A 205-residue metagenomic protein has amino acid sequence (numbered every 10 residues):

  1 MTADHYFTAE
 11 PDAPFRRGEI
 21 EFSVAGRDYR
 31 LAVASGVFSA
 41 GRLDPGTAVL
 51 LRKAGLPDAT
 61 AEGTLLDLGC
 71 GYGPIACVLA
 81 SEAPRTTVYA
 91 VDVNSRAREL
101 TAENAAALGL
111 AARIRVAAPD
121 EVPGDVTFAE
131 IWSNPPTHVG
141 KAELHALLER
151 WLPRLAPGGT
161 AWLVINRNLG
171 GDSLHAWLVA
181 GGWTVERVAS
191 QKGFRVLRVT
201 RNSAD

Functional and structural regions predicted by a protein language model:
M1-G26, S35-A40: N-terminal auxiliary segments of SAM/dcSAM-dependent transferases
D4-R16, G170-D205: Class I S-adenosyl-L-methionine
G46-S133: Conserved SAM/SAH cofactor-binding pocket of Class I
D92-R96, E143, N166: Short beta->alpha hinge that forms the Motif I/post-I loop of the SAM-binding pocket
E130-A142: Glycine-rich phosphate-binding "P-loop"
T137-V139, N166-G171: Short "lid" loop at the C-terminus of a central beta-strand within the Rossmann-like core of SAM-dependent
H145-P157: A short glycine-rich, Lys/Arg-flanked "PGG" loop and its adjoining helix->strand segment in the class I
G158-I165: Conserved beta-strand signature within the Rossmann-like core of class I S-adenosyl-L-methionine
